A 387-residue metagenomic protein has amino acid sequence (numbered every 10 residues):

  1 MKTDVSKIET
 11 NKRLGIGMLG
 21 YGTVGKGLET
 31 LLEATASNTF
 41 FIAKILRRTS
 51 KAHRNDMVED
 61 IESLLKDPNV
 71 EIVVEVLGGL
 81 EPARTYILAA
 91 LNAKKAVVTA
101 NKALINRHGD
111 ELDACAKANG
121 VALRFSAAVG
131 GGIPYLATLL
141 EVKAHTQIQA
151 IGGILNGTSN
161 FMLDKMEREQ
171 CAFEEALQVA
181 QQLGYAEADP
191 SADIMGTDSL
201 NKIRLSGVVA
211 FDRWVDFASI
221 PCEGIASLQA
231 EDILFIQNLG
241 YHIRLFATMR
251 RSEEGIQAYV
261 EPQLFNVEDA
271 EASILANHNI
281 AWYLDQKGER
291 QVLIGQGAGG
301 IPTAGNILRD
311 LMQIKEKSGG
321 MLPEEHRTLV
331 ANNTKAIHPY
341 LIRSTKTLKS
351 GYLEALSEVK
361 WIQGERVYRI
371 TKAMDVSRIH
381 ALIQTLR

Functional and structural regions predicted by a protein language model:
G15-T30: Glycine-rich adenosine-cofactor-binding loop
T35-R54: NAD(P)-binding Rossmann-fold cofactor-contacting core
G78-G79, A90-G109: ADP-ribose/adenylate-binding Rossmann-like module
R84, K102-L140: Rossmann-fold NAD(P)-binding glycine/threonine-rich loop
E141-S206: Conserved anion/nucleotide-ligand pocket segment
L177-S273, H278-I280, G299: Substrate-binding/catalytic subdomain of NAD(P)-dependent oxidoreductase enzymes
E271-I337: ATP-dependent carboxylate/acyl-activation modules
L311-Q313, K317-R387: A conserved regulatory-domain signal marking ACT and ACT-like small-molecule sensing domains and adjacent regulatory
